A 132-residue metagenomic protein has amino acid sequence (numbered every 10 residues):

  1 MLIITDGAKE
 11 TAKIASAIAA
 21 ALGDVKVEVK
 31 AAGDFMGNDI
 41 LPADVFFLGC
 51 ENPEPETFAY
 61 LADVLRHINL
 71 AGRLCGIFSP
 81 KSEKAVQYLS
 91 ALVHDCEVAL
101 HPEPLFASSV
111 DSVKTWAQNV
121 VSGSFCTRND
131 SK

Functional and structural regions predicted by a protein language model:
I4, E10-K13, A17-A32, G37-K132: FMN-binding flavodoxin-like domain, especially the glycine-rich phosphate-binding loop
